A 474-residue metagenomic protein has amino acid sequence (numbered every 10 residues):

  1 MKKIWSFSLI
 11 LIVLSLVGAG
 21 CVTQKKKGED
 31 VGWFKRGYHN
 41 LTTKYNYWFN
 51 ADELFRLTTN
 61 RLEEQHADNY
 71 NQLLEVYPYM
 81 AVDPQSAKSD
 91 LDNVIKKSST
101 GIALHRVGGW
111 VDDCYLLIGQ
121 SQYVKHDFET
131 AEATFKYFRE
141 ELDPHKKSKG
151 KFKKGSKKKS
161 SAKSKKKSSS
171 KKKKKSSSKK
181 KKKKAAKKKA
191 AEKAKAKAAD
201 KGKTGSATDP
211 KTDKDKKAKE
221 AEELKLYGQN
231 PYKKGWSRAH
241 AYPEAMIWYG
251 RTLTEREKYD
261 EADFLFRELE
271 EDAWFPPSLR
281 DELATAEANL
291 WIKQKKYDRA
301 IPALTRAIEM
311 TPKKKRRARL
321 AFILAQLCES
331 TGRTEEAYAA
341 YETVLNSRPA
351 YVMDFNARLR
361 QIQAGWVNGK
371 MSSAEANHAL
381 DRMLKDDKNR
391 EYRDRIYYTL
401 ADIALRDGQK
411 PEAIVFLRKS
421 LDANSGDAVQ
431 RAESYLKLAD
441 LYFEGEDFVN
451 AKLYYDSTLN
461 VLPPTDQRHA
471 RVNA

Functional and structural regions predicted by a protein language model:
K2-S6, G20-A474: Acidic, polar-rich low-complexity tracts and alpha-helical solenoid repeat scaffolds
S8-G18: Bacterial N-terminal signal peptides
